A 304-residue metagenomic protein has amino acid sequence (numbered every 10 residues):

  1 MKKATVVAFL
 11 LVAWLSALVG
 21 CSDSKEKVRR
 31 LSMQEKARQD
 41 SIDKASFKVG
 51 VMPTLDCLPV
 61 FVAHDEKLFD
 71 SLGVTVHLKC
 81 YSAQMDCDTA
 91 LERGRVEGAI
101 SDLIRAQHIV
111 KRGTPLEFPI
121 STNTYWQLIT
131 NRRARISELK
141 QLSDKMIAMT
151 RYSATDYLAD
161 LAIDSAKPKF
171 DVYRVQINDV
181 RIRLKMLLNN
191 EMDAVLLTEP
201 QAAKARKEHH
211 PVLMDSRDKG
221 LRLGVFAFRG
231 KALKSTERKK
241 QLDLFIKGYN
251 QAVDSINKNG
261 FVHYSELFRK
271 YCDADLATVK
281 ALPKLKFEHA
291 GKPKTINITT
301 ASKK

Functional and structural regions predicted by a protein language model:
M1-A8: Bacterial N-terminal signal peptides that target proteins for export
A17-G20: C-terminal motif of bacterial Sec signal peptides marking the signal peptidase cleavage site
D23-R30, S153-R174, K240, K247-K284: Ligand-binding clefts/hinges and TM-proximal coupling segments of bilobed small-molecule sensing domains
E26-K169, R174-V175, D193-E199, V212-G220: Short, glycine-/small- and polar/acidic-enriched structural segments that line small-molecule recognition paths
K27-R38, I42-F47, A194, H263-K304: An extracytoplasmic/periplasmic, membrane-proximal ligand-sensing/linker region
F47, M146-M149, K231-K234, N250-N257 (+1 more regions): Second-shell loop/turn segments in exported
L103-I104, P168, R174-F268: Pocket-lining segment of extracytoplasmic ligand-binding domains
